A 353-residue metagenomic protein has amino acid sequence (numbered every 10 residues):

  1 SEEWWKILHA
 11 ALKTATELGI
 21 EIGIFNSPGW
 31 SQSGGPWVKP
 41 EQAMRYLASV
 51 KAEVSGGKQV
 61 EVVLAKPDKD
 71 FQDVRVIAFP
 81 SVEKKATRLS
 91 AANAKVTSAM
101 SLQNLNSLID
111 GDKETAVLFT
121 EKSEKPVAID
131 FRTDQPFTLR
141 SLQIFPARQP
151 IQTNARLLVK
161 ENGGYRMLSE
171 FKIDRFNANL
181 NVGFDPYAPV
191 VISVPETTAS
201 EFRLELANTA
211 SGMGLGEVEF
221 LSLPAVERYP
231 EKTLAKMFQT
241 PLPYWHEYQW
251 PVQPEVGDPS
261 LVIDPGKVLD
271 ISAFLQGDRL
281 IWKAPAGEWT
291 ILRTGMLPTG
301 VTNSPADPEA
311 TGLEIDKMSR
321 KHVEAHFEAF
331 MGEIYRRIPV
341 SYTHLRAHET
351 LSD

Functional and structural regions predicted by a protein language model:
S1-R88, L223-E231, K236-T240, Y248-W250 (+6 more regions): Acidic/aromatic-lined carbohydrate-recognition and catalytic surfaces of CAZymes acting on diverse glycans
S1-W5, P308-H326: The substrate-binding groove and active-site-proximal loops of carbohydrate-active enzymes, especially glycoside
V62-P136, A147-N154, E170-F184, L221-G266 (+1 more regions): Disordered, acidic Ser/Thr/Pro-rich linker "stalks" and the adjacent N-terminal cap of the next globular domain
Q143-F145: Short edge beta-strand/loop segments characteristic of extracellular beta-sandwich folds
R148-F220: Trp- and acidic/polar-enriched beta-sheet ligand-binding modules for extracellular glycan and matrix recognition
H322-V340: An active-site-proximal structural segment forming one wall of the substrate-binding cleft that immediately precedes
T343-T350: Conserved small/polar residues in nucleotide/adenosyl-binding loops
